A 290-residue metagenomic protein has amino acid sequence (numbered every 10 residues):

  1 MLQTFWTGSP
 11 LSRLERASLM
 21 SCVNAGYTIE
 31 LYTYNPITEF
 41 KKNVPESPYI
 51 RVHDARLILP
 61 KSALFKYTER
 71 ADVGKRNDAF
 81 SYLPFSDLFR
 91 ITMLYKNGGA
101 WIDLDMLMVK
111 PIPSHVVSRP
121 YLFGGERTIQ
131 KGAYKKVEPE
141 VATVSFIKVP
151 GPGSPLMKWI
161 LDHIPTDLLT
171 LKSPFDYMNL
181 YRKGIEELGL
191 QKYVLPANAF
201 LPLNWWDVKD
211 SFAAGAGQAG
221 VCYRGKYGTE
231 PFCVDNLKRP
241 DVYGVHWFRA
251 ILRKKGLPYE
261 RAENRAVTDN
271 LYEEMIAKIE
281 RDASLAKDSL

Functional and structural regions predicted by a protein language model:
M1-S86, L104-L290: Glycosyltransferase-associated regions of secretory-pathway enzymes, highlighting luminal stem/catalytic domains
D87-G99: Small-residue hinge/turn detector
